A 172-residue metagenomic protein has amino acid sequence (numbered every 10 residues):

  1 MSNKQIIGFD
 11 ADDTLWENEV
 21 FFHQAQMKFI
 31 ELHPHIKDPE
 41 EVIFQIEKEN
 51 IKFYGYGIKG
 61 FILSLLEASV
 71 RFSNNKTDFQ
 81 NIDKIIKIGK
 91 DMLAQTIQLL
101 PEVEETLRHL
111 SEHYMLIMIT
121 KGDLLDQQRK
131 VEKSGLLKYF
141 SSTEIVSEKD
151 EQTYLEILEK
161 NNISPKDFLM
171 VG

Functional and structural regions predicted by a protein language model:
M1-F44: Active-site neighborhood of HAD-like aspartate-dependent phosphohydrolases
S2, E112-Y114, N161-D167: Glycine-rich phosphate-binding loop signature in dinucleotide/nucleotide-binding domains
I6-G8, I117, L169: Hydrophobic "anchor" residues on beta-strands that sit immediately upstream of conserved functional sites
F22-I30, I62, L66, L124: An amphipathic alpha-helix signature
E41, K48-D91: A metal-dependent, Asp-based hydrolase signature
K59, T77-I117, E151, L155: Short, acidic loop-to-helix structural element flanking the phosphoryl-transfer center in phosphate-processing enzymes
L107-I117, K121-I145: Substrate-recognition/cap helix-loop segment adjacent to the acidic, metal-dependent catalytic center of Asp-based
E151-G172: Conserved Lys-Pro-Asp/Glu-containing loop-to-beta segment of HAD-superfamily phosphomonoesterases, centered on
